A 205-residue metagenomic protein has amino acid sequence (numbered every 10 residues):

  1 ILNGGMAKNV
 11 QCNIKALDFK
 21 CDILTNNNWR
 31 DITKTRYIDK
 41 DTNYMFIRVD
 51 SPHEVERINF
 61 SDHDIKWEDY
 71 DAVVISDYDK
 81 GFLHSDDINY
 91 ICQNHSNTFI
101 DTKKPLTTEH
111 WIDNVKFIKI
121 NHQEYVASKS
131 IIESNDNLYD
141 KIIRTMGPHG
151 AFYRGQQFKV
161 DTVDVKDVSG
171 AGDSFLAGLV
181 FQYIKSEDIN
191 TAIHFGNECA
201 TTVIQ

Functional and structural regions predicted by a protein language model:
I1-I75, D86-D87: Conserved N-terminal subdomain of the carbohydrate kinase-like
F19-C21, Y44, Y70, S96-N97 (+2 more regions): A structural micro-motif
I23-N26, T98-T102, I118-I120: Short internal beta-strands
I38, V115-Q123: Non-cysteine beta-strand/loop elements that form the S-adenosyl-L-methionine
R48-D50, A72-S76, F99, K119 (+1 more regions): Structural motif
S51, I120-H122, K159-T162: Active-site donor-binding loop signature of nucleotide-sugar glycosyltransferases
Y78-L83: Glycine-rich phosphate-binding loops at beta-strand->alpha-helix junctions
D86-N114, A127-Q205: Conserved phosphate-binding/catalytic region of the ribokinase-like
